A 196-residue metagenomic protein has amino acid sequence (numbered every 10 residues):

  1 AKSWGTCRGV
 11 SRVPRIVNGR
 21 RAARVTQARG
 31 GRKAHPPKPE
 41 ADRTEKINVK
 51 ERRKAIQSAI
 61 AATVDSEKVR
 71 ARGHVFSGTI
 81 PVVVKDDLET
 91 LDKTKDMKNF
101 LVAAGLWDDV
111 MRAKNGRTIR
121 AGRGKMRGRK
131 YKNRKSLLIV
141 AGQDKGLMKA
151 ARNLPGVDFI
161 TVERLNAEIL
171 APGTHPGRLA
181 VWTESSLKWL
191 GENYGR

Functional and structural regions predicted by a protein language model:
A1-D86, L91-R134: Basic, glycine/proline-rich low-complexity segments that contact nucleic acids
A41, A104-W107, T118, G122-R129 (+4 more regions): Phospho-regulatory, Ser/Thr- and acidic-rich intrinsically disordered linkers and terminal tails that flank modular
V84-D87, V140-Q143, V162, W182-T183: Short His-Asn-centered micro-motif
V157-E163: Short hydrophobic/aromatic-enriched beta-strand-loop microsegments
